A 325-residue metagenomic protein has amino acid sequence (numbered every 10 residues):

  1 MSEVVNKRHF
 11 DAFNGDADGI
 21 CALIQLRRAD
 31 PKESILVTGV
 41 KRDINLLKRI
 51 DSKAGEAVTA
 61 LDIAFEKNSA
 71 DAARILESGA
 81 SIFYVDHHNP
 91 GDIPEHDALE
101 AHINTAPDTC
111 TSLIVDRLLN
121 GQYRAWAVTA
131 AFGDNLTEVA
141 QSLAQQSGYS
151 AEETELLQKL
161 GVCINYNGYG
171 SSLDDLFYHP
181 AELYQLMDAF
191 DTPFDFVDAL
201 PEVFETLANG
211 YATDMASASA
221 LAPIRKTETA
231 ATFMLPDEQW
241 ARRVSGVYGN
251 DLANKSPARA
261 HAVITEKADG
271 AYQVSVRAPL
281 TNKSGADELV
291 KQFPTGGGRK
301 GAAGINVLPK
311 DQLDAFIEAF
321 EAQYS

Functional and structural regions predicted by a protein language model:
M1-V162, F233, Q239, R243-H261 (+1 more regions): Replace "Mg2+/Mn2+-dependent" with "divalent metal-dependent
S2-E3, G168-P180, A199-A212, R243-N250: Short N-terminal helix-initiation segments at or just after the protein's N-terminus
R8, G161-I164, A199, T206: Alpha-helical structural elements
H102-A106, L186-F233: Oxyanion-binding "anion nests"
A144-D191: Loop-centered beta-sheet repeat module
